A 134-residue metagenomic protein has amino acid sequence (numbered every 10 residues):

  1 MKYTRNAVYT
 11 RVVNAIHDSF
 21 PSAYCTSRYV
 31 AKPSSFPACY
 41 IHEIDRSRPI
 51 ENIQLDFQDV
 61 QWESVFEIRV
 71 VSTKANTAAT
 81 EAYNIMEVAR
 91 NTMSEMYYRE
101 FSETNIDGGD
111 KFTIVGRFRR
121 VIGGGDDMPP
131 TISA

Functional and structural regions predicted by a protein language model:
M1-Y24, S47-A134: Charged, amphipathic alpha-helical segments and their flanking helix caps
T26-P33: Short acidic low-complexity segments
P33-S35, W62: A short, polar/charged loop/turn motif at coil->beta-strand junctions and beta-hairpin connectors
F36-D45: A short, hydrophobic beta-strand-centered structural micro-motif
